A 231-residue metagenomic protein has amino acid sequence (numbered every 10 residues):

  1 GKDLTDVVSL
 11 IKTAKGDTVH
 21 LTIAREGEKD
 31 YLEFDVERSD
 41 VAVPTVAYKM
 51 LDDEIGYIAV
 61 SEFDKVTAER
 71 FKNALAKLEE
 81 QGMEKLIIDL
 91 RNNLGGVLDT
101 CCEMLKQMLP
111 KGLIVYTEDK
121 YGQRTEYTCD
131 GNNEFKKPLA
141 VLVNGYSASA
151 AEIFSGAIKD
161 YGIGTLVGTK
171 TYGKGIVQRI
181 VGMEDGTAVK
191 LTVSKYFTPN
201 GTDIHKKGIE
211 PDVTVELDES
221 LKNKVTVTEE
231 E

Functional and structural regions predicted by a protein language model:
K2-E184: Cleft-lining beta-strand/loop regions that shape enzyme active-site pockets
V36-A42, K195-Y196, P211-D212: A short, sequence-level motif marking secondary-structure junctions
A42, D64, I114, F197 (+2 more regions): Active-site/binding-pocket entry motifs
S149, P199-I204: Metal-dependent DNA phosphodiester-chemistry modules and their immediately adjacent helices/loops in DNA-processing
M183-S194: Short acidic, Pro/Gly- and aromatic-enriched capping/linker segments at domain boundaries
D203-E231: Conserved functional hotspot residues or short segments at active or partner-binding sites across diverse domains
